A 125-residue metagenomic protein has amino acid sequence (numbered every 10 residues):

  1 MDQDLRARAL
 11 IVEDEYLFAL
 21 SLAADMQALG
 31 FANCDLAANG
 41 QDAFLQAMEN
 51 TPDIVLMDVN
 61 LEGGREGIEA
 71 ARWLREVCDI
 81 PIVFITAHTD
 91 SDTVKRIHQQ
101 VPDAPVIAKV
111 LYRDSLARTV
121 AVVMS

Functional and structural regions predicted by a protein language model:
M1-R8, Y112-S125: Non-catalytic signal-transmission and effector/linker regions of two-component phosphorelay proteins
E13: Conserved acidic carboxylate
Y16, A38-D42, D114: Acidic phosphotransfer microenvironment of two-component signaling modules
Y16-D35: Two-component/phosphorelay signaling modules centered on CheY-like receiver
A23, L36-I54: Acidic, metal-coordinating helix/loop segments flanking the phosphotransfer/catalytic sites of two-component signaling
N39, R65-E69: Acidic catalytic/metal-coordinating carboxylates
D58-V59, T86: Active-site residues of response regulator receiver
E69, E76, V83, T89-A108 (+2 more regions): Alpha4 helix (beta4-alpha4-beta5 surface) of REC/receiver domains from two-component response regulators
